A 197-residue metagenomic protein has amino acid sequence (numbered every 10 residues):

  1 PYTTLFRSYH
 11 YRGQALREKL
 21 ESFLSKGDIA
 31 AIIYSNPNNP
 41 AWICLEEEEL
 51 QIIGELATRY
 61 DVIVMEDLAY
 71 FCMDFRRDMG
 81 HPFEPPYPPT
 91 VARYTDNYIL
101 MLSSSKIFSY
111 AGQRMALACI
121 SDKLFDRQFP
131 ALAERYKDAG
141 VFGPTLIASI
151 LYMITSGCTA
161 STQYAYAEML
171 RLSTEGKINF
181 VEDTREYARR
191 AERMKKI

Functional and structural regions predicted by a protein language model:
Y2-L5: Short, small-residue-biased leader/transition segments that mark boundaries at the very start of proteins
Y9-H81: Active-site phosphate-binding strand-loop segment of PLP-dependent enzymes
Y11-G13, F23, E84-Y87, A92 (+3 more regions): Extended accessory and catalytic-adjacent subdomains in large enzymes
I52, L56-R59, T90-Y94, E168 (+1 more regions): Alpha-helical structural signal in soluble globular domains
I53, T162, D183-M194: Alpha-helical packing segments of well-folded alpha/beta enzyme cores
G80-P89, P144-L146: Surface-exposed intrinsically disordered loops and tails
Y94-R185: Conserved core segment of the aminotransferase class I/II
